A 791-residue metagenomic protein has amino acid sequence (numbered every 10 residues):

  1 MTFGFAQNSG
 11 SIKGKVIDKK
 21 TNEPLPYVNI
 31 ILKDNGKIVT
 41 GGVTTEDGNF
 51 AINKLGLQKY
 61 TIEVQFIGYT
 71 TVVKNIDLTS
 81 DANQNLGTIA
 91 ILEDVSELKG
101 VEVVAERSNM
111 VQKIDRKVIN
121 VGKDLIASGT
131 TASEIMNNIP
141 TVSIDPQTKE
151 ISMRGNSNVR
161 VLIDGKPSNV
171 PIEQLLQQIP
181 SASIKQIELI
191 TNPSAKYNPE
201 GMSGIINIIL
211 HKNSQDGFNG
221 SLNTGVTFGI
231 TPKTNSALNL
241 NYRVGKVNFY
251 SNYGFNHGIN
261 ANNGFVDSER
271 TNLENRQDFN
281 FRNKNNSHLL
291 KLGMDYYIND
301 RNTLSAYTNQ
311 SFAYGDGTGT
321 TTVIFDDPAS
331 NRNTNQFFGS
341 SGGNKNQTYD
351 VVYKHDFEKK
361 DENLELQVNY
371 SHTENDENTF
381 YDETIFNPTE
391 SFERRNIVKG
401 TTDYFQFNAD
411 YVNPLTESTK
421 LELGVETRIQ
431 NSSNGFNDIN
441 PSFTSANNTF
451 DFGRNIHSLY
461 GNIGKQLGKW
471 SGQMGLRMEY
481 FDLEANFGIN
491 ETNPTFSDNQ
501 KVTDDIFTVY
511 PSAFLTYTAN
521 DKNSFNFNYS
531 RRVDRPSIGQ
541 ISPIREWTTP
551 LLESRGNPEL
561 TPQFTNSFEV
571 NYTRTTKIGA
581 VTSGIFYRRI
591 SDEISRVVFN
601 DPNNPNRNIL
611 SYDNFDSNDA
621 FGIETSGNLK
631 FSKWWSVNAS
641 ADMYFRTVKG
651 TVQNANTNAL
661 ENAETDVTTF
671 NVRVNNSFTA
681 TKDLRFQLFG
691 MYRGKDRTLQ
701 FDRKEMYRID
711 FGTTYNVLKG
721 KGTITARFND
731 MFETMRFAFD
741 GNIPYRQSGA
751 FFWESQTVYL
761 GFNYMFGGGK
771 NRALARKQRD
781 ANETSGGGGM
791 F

Functional and structural regions predicted by a protein language model:
I17-K20, N29-K33, E63-T70, T79-L125 (+3 more regions): Short, acidic, small-residue-rich periplasmic hinge/interaction motif at the N-terminus of Gram-negative outer-membrane
N35-N49: Short, acidic Ser/Thr/Gly-rich low-complexity loop/linker segments typical of extracellular and cell-surface proteins
A51-N53, K166-T191: Short acidic/polar hinge/loop motifs at secondary-structure boundaries that mediate gating or recognition
G87-A90, A132-I135, I151, Q174-L175 (+3 more regions): N-terminal periplasmic accessory domains that precede and gate Gram-negative outer-membrane beta-barrel machines
P199-I206, S214-G264, N285-H288: Outer-membrane beta-barrel translocator/receptor signature
D278, R395, Y404-N408, A446-N447 (+7 more regions): Outer membrane beta-barrel strand-and-loop segments of large Gram-negative receptors, especially TonB-dependent
L289-A313, F338-G488, T518-D521, I578-Y587 (+1 more regions): Face-selective signature of the C-terminal outer-membrane beta-barrel domain
E374, D482-E484, I489-N493, D521-S567 (+2 more regions): Surface-exposed extracellular loop regions of Gram-negative outer-membrane beta-barrel proteins, predominantly
